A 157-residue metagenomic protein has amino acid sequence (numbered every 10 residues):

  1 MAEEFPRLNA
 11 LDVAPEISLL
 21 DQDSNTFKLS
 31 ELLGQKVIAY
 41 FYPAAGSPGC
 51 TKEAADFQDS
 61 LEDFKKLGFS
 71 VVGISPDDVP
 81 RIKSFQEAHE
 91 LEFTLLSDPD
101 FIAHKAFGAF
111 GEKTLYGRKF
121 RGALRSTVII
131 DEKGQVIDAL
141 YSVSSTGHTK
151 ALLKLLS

Functional and structural regions predicted by a protein language model:
M1-S157: Chalcogenol-based redox active-site neighborhoods
